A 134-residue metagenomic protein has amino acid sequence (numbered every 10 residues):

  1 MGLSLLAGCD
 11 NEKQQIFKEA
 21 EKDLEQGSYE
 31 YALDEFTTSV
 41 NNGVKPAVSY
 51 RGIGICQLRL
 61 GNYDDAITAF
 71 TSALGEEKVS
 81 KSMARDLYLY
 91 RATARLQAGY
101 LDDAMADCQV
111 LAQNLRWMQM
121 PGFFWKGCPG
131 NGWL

Functional and structural regions predicted by a protein language model:
Q14-Q15, V48, S82, D86 (+1 more regions): Start-of-helix register in tetratricopeptide repeats
